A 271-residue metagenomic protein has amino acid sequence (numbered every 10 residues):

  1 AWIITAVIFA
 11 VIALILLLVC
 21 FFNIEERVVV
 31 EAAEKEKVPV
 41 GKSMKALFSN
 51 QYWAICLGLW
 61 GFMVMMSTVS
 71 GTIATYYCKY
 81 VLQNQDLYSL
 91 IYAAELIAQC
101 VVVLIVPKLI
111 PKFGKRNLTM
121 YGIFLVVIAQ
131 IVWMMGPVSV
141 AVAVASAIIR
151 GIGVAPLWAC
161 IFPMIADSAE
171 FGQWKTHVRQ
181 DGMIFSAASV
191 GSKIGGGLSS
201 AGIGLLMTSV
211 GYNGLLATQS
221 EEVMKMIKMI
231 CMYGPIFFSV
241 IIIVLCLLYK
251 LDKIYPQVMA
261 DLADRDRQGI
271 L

Functional and structural regions predicted by a protein language model:
A1-T75, K79-N84, I227-I230, P235-L271: Intracellular loop-helix junctions on the cytosolic face of multi-pass helical membrane proteins
F9, L90-Q99, S192: Transmembrane alpha-helical segments of major facilitator superfamily
K79-S89, G214, E222: Short extramembrane helix-to-coil loop segments that connect adjacent transmembrane helices in Major
L96-L104, A155, G197: Residue-level signature of mid-helix packing/kink "hotspots" within the transmembrane helices of 12-pass Major
V101-K115: Helix-to-loop junctions at the C-terminal end of transmembrane segments in multipass secondary transporters
N117-V132: Structural signature of the two symmetry-related core transmembrane helices
M134-A147: Helix-loop junctions at membrane interfaces in 12-TM secondary transporters
V178-G211: A late C-terminal transmembrane helix in Major Facilitator Superfamily
